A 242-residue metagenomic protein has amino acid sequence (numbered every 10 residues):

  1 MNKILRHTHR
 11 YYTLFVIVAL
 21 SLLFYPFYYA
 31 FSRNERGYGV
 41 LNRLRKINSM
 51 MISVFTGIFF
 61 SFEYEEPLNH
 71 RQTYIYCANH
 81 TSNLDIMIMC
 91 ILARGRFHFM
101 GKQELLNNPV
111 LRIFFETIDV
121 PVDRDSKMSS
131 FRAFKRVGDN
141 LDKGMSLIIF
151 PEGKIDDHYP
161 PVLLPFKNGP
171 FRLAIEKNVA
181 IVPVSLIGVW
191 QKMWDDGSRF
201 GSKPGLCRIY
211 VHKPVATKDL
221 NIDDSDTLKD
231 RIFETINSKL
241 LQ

Functional and structural regions predicted by a protein language model:
N2-S61, I113-T117: A transmembrane-helix-recognition feature enriched in membrane-embedded lipid enzymes and envelope glyco-/phospholipid
I4, A133-Q242: Non-catalytic C-terminal accessory region of glycerolipid acyltransferases and related lyso-lipid remodeling enzymes
F24-S32, G39-N42, F55, H70-K127: Catalytic core of membrane glycerolipid acyltransferases/transacylases, capturing the structured, soluble-facing
F55-E63, S129-F131, Q191-W194: Short gly/ser/thr-rich secondary-structure transition/capping motifs
F62, Y76, F99, I209-V211: Generic preference for hydrophobic
E66-H70, G201-S202: A short beta-turn/loop motif at secondary-structure boundaries
N108-R112, F131-A133, V211: Short, charged, surface-exposed secondary-structure boundary motifs
D119-L141: A membrane-cytosol interface segment of integral membrane proteins
